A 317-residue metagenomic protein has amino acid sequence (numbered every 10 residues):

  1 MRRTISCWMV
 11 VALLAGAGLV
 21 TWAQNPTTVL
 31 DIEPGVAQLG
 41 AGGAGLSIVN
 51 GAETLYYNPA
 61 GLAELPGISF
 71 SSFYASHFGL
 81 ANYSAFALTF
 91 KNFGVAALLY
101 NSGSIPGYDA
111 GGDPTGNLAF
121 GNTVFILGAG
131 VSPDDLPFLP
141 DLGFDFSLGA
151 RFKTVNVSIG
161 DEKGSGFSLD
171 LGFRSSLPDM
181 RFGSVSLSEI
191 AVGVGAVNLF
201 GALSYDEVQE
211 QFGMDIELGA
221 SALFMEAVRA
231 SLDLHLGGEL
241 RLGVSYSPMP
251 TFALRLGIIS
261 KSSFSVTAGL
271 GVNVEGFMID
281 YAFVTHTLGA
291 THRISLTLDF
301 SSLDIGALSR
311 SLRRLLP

Functional and structural regions predicted by a protein language model:
M1-M9: Bacterial N-terminal signal peptides that target proteins for export
W8-G18: Bacterial N-terminal signal peptides
W22-P317: Subset of outer-membrane beta-barrel
